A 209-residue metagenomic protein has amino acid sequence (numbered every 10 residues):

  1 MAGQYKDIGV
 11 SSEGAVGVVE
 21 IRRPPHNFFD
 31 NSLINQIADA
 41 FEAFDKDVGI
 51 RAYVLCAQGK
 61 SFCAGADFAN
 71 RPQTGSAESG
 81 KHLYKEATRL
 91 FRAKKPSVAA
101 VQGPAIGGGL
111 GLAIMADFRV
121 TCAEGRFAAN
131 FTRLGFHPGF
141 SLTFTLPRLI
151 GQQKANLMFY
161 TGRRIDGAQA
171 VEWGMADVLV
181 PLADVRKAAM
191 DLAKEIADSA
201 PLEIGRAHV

Functional and structural regions predicted by a protein language model:
M1-Q58: Conserved CoA-thioester-binding segment of acyl-CoA-metabolizing enzymes
N27, I34-Q36, G49, C56-R92 (+2 more regions): Glycine- (often His-adjacent) and acidic-residue-rich active-site loop that binds/positions the CoA thioester
N31-S32, A66, G111, S141: Generic recognition of short, well-ordered alpha-helical segments
D39-E42, T88, K194: Surface-exposed alpha-helical segments enriched in charged/polar residues
F91-L202: Crotonase-fold acyl-CoA enzyme core
I204-V209: Conserved small/polar residues in nucleotide/adenosyl-binding loops
